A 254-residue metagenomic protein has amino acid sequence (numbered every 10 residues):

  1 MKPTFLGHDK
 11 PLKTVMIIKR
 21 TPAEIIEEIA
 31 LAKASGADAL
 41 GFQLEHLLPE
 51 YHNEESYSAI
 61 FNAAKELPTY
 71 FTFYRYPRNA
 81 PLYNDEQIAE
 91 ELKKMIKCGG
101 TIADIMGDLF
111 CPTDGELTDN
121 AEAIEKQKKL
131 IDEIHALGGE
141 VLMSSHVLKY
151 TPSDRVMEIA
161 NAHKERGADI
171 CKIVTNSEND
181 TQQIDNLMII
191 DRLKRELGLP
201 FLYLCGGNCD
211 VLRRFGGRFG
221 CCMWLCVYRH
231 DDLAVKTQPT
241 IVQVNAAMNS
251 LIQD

Functional and structural regions predicted by a protein language model:
M1-K2, L109: Non-cleavable N-terminal signal-anchor transmembrane helices
K2, E27, E90, M188-I190: A generic local structural motif
K2-H8: Short boundary motifs at domain starts and secondary-structure transition points
H8-A136, E140-Y150: Active-site beta->alpha loop and helix N-cap motifs at the rims of alpha/beta catalytic domains
D108-D254: Catalytic alpha/beta core domains of metabolic enzymes, predominantly
